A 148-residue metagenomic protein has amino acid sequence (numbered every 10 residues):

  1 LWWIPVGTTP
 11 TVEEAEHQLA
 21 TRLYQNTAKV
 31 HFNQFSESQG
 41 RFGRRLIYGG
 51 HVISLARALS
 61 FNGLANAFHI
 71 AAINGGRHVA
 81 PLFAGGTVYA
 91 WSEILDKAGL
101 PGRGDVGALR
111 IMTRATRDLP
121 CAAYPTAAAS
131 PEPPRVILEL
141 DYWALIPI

Functional and structural regions predicted by a protein language model:
L1-I47, I148: Catalytic strand-loop segment that frames the active site of acyl-thioester-processing enzymes
N26, A58, D141-W143: Low-complexity, intrinsically disordered/propeptide-like segments
V30-Q34, A71, A115-L119: Glycine-rich loops and low-complexity Gly/Arg-rich segments that provide flexible linkers or classic glycine-based
R41, I47, I53-K97: Hydrophobic beta-strand-centered segment that forms part of the acyl-chain substrate-binding groove
A84, W91-I148: HotDog/MaoC-like acyl-thioester-processing domains
